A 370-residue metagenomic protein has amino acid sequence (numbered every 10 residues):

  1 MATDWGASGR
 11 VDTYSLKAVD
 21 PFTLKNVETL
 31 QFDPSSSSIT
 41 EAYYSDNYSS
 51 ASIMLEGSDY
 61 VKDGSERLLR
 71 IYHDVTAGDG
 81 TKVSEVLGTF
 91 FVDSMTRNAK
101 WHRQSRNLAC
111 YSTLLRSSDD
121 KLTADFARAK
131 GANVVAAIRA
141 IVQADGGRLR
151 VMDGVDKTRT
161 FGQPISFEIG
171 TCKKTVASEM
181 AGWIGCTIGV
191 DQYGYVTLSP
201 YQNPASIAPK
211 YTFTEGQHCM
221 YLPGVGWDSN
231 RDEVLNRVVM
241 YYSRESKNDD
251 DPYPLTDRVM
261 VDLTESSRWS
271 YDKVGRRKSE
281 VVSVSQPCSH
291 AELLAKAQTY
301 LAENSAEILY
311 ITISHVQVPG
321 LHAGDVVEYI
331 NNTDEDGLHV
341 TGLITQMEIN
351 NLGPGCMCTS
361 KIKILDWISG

Functional and structural regions predicted by a protein language model:
M1-K17, S178, G182, Q192 (+2 more regions): Acidic, small/polar-enriched beta strand-loop surface segments
A2, S58-L149, I368-S369: Surface-exposed cap/loop segments at beta↔alpha junctions
A2-N47, Y221-V225: Solvent-exposed edge beta-strands and adjacent loop segments that serve as assembly or binding interfaces
L24-N26, S84, D336: Residue-level signal for glycine
S35-Y43, D93-A99, M347-N350: Short amphipathic beta-strand and strand-loop transition segments with alternating hydrophobic
T40-D59, R103-R116, M240, A306-H315 (+2 more regions): Oligomerization/assembly interface segments of phage tail-like spikes and tubes
Y43-S45, V61-D63, F167-E168, L321: Hydrophobic beta-strand core residues of beta-sandwich domains
H102-N230: Charged- and aromatic-enriched interaction segments used to assemble and dock large macromolecular complexes
